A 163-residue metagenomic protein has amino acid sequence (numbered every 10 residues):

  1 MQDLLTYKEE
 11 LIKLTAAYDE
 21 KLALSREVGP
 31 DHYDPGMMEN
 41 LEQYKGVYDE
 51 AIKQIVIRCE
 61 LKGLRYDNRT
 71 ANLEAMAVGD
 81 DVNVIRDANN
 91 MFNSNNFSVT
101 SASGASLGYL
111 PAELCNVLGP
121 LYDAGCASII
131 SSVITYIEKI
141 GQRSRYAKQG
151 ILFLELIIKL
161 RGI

Functional and structural regions predicted by a protein language model:
M1-I163: Conserved active-site motif detector
